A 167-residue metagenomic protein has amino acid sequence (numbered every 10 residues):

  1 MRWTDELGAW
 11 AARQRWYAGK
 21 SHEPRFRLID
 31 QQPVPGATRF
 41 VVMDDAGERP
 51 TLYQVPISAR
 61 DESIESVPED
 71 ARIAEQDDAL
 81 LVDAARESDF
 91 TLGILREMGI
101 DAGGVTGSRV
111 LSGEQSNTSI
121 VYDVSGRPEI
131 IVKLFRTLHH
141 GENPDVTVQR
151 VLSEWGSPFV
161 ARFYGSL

Functional and structural regions predicted by a protein language model:
M1-I29: Short Lys/Arg-enriched alpha/beta "domain-start" segment
P35-R39, M43-L167: Conserved ATP-binding subdomain of kinase catalytic cores across diverse folds
